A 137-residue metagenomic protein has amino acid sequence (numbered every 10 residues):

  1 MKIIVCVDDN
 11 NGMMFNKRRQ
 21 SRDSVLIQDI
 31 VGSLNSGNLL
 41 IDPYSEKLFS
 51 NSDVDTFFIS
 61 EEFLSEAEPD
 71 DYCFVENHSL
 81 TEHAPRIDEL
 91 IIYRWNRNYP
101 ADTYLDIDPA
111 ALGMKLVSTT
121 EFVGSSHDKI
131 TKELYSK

Functional and structural regions predicted by a protein language model:
M1-K137: Enzymes that bind and transform nitrogen-containing heteroaromatic metabolites
